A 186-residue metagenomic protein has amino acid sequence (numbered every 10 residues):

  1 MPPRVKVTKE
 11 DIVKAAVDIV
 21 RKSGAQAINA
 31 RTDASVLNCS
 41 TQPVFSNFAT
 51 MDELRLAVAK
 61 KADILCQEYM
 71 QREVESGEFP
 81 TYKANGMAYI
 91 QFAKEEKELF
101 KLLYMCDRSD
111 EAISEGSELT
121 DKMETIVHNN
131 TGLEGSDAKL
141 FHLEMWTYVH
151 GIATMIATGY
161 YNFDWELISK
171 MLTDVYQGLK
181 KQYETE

Functional and structural regions predicted by a protein language model:
M1-V7, E184-E186: N-terminal intrinsically disordered/low-complexity leader segments
D11, A15, I19-E53, A57: Helix-turn-helix
D11-D18, K22, E53-S76, P80 (+8 more regions): Alpha-helical structural segments
K83, M87, A138-W146: Short, well-structured alpha-helical segments
L99-L102, T147-D164, G178-E186: Amphipathic C-terminal alpha-helical segment
D107-L133, K139-E144, K170-K181: Amphipathic alpha-helical packing segments from all-alpha helical-bundle domains
